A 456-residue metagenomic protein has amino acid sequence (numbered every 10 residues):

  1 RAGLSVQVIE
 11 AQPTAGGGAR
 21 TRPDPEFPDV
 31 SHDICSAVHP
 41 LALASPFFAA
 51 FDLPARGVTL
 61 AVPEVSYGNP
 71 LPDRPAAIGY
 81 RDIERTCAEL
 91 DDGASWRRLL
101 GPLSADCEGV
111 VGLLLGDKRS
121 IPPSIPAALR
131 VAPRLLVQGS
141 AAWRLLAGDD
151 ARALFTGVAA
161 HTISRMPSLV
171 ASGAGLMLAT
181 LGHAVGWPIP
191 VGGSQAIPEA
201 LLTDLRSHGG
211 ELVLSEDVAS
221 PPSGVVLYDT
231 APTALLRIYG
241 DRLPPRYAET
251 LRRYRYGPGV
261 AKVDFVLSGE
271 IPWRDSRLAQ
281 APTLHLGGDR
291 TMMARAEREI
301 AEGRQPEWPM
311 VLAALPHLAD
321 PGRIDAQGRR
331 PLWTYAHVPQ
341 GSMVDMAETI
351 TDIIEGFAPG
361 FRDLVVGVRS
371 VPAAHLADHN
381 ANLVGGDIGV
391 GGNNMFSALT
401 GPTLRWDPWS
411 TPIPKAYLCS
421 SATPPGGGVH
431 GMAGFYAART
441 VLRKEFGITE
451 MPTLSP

Functional and structural regions predicted by a protein language model:
R1-G109: N-terminal glycine-rich phosphate/pyrophosphate-binding loop and immediately adjacent elements
S36, C419-E445: A conserved FAD-binding loop/helix module that cradles the flavin
P72-V170: Rossmann-like flavin
S95, E270-I271, R304-P306, S342-A381: Flavin-binding catalytic cores
R152-R165, W308-L312, G360-P424: A glycine-rich dinucleotide-binding beta-alpha-beta segment and adjacent secondary-structure elements that constitute
L176-V218: Helical element adjacent to the flavin cofactor pocket in flavoenzyme catalytic cores
L214-D325: Mid-domain catalytic core of redox enzymes that form a hydrophobic substrate pocket/lid adjacent to a catalytic redox
K444-P456: Active-site-proximal substrate-binding core of FAD-dependent oxidoreductases
